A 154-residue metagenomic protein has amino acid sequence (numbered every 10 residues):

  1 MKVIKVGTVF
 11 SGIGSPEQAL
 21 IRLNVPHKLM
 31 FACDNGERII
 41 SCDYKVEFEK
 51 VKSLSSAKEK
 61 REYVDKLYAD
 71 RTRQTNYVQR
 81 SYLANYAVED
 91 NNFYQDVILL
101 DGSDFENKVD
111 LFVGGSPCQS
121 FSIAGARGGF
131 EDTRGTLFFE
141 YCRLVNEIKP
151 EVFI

Functional and structural regions predicted by a protein language model:
M1-I154: Conserved active-site and SAM-binding loop architecture of S-adenosyl-L-methionine-dependent nucleic-acid
